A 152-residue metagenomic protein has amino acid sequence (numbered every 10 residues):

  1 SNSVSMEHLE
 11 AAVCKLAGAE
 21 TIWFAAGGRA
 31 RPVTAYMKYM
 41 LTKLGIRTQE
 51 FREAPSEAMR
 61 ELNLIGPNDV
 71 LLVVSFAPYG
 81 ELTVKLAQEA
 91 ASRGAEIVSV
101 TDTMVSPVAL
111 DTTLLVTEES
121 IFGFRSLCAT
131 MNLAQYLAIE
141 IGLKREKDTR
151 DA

Functional and structural regions predicted by a protein language model:
S1, E146: Interdomain hinge/lid region at the active-site interface of Rossmann-like NAD(P)-dependent oxidoreductases
N2-G18: A short, well-structured juxtamembrane/interface segment
G18-R145: Glycine-rich phosphate-binding loops that contact phosphosugars or nucleotide phosphates
K147-A152: A short, charged, Gly/Pro-tolerant segment at domain boundaries
